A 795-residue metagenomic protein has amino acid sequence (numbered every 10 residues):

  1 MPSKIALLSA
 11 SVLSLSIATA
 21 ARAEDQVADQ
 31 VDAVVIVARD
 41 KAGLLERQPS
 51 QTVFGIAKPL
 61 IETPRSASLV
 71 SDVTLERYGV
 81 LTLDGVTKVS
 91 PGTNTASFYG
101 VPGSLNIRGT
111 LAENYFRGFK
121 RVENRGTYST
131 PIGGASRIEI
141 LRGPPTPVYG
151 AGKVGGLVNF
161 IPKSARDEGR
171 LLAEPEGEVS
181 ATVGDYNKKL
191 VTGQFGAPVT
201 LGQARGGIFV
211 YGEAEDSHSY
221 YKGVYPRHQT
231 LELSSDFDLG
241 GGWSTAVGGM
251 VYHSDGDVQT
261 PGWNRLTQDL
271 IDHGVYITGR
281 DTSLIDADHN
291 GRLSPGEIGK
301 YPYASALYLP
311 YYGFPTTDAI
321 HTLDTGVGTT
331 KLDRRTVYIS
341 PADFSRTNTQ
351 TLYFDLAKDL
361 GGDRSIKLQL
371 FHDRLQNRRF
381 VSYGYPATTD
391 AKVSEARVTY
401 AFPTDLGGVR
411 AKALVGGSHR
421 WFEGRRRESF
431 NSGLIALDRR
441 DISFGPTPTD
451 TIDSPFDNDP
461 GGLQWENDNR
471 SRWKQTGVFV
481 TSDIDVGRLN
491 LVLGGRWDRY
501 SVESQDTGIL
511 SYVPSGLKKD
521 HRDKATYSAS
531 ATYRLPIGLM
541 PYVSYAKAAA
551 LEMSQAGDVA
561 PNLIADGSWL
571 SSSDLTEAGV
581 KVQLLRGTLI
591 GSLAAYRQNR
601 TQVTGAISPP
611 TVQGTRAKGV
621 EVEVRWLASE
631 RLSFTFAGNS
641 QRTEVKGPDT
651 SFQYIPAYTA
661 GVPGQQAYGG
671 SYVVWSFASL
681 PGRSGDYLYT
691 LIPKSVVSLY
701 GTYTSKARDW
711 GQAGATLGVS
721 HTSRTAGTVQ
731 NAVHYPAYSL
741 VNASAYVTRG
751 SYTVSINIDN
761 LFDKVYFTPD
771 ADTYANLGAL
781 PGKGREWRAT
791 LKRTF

Functional and structural regions predicted by a protein language model:
M1-V80, D84-G92, L352, G782: N-terminal Sec signal peptide and the immediately downstream disordered periplasmic leader that contains the TonB box
T95, S104, K120-P144: Short acidic/polar hinge/loop motifs at secondary-structure boundaries that mediate gating or recognition
G133-S136, P147-E232, L239-S244, Q350 (+3 more regions): Outer-membrane beta-barrel translocator/receptor signature
T230-A413, W421, I590: Outer-membrane beta-barrel domain signature, strongest for Gram-negative TonB-dependent receptors and also present
T349-L375, T389-D506, L585, S592: Face-selective signature of the C-terminal outer-membrane beta-barrel domain
R410-S429, N467-R600, A617, L627-S629 (+3 more regions): Structural signature of Gram-negative outer-membrane beta-barrels, strongest in the C-terminal barrel of TonB-dependent
T588, A594-N599, T611-V729, T790-T794: Gram-negative outer-membrane beta-barrel transporters
T643, S720-T728, Y746-F795: C-terminal beta-signal and adjacent terminal beta-strands/loops of Gram-negative outer-membrane beta-barrel proteins
